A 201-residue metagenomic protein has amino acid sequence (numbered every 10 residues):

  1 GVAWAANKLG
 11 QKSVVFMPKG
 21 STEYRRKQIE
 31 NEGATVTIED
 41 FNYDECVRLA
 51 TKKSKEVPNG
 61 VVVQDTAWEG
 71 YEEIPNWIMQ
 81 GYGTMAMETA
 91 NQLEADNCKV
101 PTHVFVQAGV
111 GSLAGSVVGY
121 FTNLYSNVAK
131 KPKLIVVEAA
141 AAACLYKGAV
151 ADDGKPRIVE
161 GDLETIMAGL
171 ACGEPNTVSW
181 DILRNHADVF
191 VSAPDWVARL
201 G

Functional and structural regions predicted by a protein language model:
G1-K53, L145-I158, S179: Active-site-proximal loop->helix
V2-L9, A114-Y125, P132: Short Gly/Thr/Asp-enriched flexible loops that form oxyanion-binding sites at enzyme active sites
A6, I29, T89, V104-F105 (+3 more regions): Buried hydrophobic positions in well-ordered alpha/beta secondary-structure cores of metabolic enzymes
L9-S13, E32-A34, E56-G60, K99-T102 (+2 more regions): Short coil/turn connectors at secondary-structure junctions
G10-R25, H103, L124-A141: Short, acidic/small-residue loops that bind anionic groups at enzyme active sites
V14-P18, E39, V63-Q64, I74-I78 (+4 more regions): Glycine- and other small-residue-rich loops at beta-strand/loop junctions that grip anionic moieties
D44-V47, T51, K55, N59 (+2 more regions): Active-site/ligand-binding loops adjacent to catalytic centers
V57-Y125, D181-R184, S192-G201: Active-site/ligand-binding-proximal alpha/beta "capping" segment
